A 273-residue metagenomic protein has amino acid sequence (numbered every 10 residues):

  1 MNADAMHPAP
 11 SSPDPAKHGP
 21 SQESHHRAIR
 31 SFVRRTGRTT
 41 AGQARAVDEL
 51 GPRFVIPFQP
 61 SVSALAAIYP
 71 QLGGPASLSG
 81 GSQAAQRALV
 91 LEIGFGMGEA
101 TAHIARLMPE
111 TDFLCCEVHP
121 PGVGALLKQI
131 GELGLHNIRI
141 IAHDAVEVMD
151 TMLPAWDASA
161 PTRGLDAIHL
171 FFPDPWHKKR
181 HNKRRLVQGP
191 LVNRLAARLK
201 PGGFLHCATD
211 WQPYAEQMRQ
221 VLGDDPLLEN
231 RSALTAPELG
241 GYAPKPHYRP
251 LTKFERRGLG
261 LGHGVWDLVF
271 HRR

Functional and structural regions predicted by a protein language model:
N2-L91, E99-M108: S-adenosyl-L-methionine
A85-D150: SAM cofactor-binding core of SAM-dependent methyltransferases, primarily the Rossmann-like beta-alpha-beta module
T151-A167: A short acidic, Gly/Pro-enriched loop at the edge of an enzyme's catalytic core that lines a small-molecule cofactor
D166-R185: A short SAM/SAH-binding and catalytic strip from SAM-dependent methyltransferases
R180-H181, A208-D224: Conserved class I S-adenosyl-L-methionine
V187-P201: A short glycine-rich, Lys/Arg-flanked "PGG" loop and its adjoining helix->strand segment in the class I
P201-T209: Conserved beta-strand signature within the Rossmann-like core of class I S-adenosyl-L-methionine
Q220, D224-R273: Class I S-adenosyl-L-methionine
